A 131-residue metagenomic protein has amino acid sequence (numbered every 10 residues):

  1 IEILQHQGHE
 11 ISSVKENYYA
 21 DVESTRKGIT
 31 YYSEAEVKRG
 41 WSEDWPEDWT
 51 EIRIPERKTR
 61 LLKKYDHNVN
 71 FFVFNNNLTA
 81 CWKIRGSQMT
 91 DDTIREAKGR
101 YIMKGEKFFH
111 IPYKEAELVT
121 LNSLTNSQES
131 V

Functional and structural regions predicted by a protein language model:
L4, V22-E43: Conserved catalytic cores of phosphodiester-cleaving nucleases, focusing on short active-site segments
H6, T25-K27, N76-V131: Non-catalytic C-terminal interaction segments of nucleic acid-processing enzymes
H6-Q7, S13, E36-S87: Catalytic cores of nucleic-acid endonucleases
H9-E10, Y19: Short secondary-structure capping/turn segments at boundaries of alpha-helices and beta-strands
K15-E23: Beta-rich nucleic-acid/ligand-interaction surfaces
Y18, I29, H67: Residues that flank catalytic or metal-binding motifs in active/ligand-binding sites
